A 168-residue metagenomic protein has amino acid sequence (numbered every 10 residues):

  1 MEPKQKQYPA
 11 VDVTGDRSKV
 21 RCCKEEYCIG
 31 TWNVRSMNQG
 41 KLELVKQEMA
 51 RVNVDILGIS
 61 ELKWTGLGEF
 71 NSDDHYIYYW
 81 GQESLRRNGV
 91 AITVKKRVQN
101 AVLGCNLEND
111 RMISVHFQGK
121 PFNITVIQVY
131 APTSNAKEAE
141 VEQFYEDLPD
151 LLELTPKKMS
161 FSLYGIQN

Functional and structural regions predicted by a protein language model:
M1-F161: Short phosphate/oxyanion-binding micro-motifs
S160-Y164, N168: Low-complexity basic/metal-binding stretches
